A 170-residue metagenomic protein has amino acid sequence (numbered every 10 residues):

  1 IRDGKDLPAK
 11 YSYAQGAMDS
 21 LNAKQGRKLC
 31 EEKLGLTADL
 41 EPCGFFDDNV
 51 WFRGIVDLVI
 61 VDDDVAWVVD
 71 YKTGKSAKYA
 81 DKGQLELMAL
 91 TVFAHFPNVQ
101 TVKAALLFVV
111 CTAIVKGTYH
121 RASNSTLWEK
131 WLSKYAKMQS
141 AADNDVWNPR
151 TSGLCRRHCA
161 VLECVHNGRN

Functional and structural regions predicted by a protein language model:
I1-V68, S76, G83, P97-A105: Catalytic cores of nuclease domains that cleave nucleic-acid phosphodiester backbones
T37-C43, D48, A80, L90-N170: Metal-dependent nuclease catalytic regions and adjoining charged, substrate-binding loops involved in nucleic-acid end
L85-M88: Active-site-proximal acidic secondary-structure segment that organizes catalysis
